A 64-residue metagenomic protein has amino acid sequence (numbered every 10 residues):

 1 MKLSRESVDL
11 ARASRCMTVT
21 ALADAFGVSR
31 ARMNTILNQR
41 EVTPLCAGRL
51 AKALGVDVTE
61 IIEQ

Functional and structural regions predicted by a protein language model:
M1-M17, A21, A25, T59: A short, Lys/Arg-rich alpha-helix, primarily the initiator
R5, R30, P44-A47: Short amphipathic alpha-helical surface patches that serve as generic macromolecular interface elements
D9, N34-T35, G48, I62: Key DNA-contacting residues within the recognition helix of helix-turn-helix
G27-V42: Recognition helix of helix-turn-helix/homeodomain-like DNA-binding domains that insert into the DNA major groove
Q39-K52: Short, basic-rich loop-to-helix N-cap that marks the start of a DNA-contacting helix
G55-Q64: Short C-terminal boundary/hinge segments that cap the last helix of small helical domains
